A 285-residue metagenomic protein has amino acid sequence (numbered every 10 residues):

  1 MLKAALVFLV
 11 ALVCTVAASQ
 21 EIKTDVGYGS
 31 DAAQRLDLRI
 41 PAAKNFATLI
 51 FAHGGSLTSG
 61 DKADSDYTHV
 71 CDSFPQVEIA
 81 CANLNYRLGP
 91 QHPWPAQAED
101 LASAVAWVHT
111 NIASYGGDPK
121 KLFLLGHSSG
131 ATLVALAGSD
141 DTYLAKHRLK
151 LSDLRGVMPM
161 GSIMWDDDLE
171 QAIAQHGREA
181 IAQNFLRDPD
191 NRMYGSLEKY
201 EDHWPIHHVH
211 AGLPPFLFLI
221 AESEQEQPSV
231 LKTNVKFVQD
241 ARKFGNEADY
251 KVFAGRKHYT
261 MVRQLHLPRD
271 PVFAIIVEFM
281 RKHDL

Functional and structural regions predicted by a protein language model:
S19-K44: N-terminal cap/lid segment of alpha/beta-hydrolase-fold proteins
D31, D168-H208: Mobile cap/lid helix-loop segments that gate and shape the active-site cleft of serine hydrolases
R39, L217-L219, S223, V235-V238 (+1 more regions): C-terminal catalytic histidine-bearing segment of alpha/beta-hydrolase fold enzymes
F46-G55: Short beta-strand element of the alpha/beta-hydrolase
A63-A82: Short amphipathic alpha-helix adjacent to the substrate-entry channel of hydrolases
H92-I112: Alpha/beta-hydrolase active-site loop
A106-I173: Primarily recognizes the serine-hydrolase "nucleophile elbow" in alpha/beta-hydrolase and SGNH/GDSL folds
Q175-Y194, E222-D249: Active-site-adjacent alpha-helix of alpha/beta-hydrolase-fold enzymes
